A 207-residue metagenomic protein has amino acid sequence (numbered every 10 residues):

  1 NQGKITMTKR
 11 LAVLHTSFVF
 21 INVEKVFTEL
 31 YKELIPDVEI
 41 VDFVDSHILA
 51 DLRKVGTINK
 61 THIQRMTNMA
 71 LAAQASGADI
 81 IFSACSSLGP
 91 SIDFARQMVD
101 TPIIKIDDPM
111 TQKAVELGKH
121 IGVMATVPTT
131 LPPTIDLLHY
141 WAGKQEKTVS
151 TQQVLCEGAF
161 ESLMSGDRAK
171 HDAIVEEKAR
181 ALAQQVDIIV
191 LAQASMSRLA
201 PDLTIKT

Functional and structural regions predicted by a protein language model:
T6-T207: Non-catalytic structural scaffold of enzyme domains
